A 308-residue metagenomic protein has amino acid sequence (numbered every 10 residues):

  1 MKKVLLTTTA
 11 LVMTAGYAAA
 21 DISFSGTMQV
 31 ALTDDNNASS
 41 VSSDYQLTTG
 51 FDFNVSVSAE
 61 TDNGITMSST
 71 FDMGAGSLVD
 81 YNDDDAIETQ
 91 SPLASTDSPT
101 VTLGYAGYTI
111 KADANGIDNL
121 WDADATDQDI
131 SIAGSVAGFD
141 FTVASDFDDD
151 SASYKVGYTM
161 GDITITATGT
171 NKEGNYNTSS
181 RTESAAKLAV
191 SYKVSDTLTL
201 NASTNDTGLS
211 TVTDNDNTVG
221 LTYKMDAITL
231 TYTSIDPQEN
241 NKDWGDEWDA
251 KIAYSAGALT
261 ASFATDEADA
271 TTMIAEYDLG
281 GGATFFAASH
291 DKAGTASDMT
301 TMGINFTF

Functional and structural regions predicted by a protein language model:
M1-F308: Outer-membrane beta-barrel proteins
